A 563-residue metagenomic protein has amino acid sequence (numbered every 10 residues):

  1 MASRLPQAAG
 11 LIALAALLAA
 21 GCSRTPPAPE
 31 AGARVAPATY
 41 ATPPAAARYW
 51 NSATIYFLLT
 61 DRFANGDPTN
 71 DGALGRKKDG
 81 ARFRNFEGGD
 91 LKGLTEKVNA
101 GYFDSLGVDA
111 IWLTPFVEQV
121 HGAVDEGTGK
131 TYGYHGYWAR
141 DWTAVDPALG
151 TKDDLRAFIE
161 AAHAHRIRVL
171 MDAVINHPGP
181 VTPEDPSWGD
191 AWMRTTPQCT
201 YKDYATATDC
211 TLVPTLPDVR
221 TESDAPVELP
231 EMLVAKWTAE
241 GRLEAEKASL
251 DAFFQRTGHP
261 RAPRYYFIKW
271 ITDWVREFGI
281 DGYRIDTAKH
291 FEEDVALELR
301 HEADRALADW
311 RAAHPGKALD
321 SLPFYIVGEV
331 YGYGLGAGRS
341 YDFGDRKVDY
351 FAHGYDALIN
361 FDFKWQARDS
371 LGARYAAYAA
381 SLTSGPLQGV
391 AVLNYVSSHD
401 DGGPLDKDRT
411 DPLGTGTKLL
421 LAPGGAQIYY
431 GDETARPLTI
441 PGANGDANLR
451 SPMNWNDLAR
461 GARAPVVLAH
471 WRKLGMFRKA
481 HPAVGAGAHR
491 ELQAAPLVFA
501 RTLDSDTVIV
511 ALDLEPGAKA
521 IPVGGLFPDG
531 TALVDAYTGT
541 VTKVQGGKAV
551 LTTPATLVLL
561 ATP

Functional and structural regions predicted by a protein language model:
M1-G10: Bacterial N-terminal signal peptides that target proteins for export
G10-L18: Hydrophobic helical h-region of N-terminal Sec-dependent signal peptides in bacterial secretory/periplasmic proteins
G21-C22: N-terminal Sec signal peptide cleavage junction
P29-A46: N-terminal low-complexity, Pro/Thr/Ser-rich intrinsically disordered segments that act as propeptides or flexible
P37-T39, H177, K269-Q388, V392 (+9 more regions): Active-site-proximal helices and loops of the catalytic beta/alpha 8
A41, A47-A53, D61-D273, E277-F278 (+4 more regions): Substrate-binding/active-site clefts of carbohydrate-active enzymes
T54, V544-P563: C-terminal beta-strand-rich structural cap/linker in extracellular carbohydrate-active enzymes
T54-L59, D109-P115, G136, D141-A144 (+9 more regions): Structural recognition of the beta-strand scaffold that forms the well-ordered cores of secreted hydrolase catalytic
